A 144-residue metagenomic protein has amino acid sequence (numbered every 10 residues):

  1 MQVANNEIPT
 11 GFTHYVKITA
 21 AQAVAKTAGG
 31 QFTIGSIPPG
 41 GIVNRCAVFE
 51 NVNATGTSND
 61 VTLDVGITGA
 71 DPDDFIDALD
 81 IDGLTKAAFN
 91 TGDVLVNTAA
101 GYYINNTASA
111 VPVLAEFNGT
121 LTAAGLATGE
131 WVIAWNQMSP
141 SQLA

Functional and structural regions predicted by a protein language model:
M1-A144: Surface-exposed, low-hydrophobicity beta-strand/loop segments enriched in small/polar/acidic residues
